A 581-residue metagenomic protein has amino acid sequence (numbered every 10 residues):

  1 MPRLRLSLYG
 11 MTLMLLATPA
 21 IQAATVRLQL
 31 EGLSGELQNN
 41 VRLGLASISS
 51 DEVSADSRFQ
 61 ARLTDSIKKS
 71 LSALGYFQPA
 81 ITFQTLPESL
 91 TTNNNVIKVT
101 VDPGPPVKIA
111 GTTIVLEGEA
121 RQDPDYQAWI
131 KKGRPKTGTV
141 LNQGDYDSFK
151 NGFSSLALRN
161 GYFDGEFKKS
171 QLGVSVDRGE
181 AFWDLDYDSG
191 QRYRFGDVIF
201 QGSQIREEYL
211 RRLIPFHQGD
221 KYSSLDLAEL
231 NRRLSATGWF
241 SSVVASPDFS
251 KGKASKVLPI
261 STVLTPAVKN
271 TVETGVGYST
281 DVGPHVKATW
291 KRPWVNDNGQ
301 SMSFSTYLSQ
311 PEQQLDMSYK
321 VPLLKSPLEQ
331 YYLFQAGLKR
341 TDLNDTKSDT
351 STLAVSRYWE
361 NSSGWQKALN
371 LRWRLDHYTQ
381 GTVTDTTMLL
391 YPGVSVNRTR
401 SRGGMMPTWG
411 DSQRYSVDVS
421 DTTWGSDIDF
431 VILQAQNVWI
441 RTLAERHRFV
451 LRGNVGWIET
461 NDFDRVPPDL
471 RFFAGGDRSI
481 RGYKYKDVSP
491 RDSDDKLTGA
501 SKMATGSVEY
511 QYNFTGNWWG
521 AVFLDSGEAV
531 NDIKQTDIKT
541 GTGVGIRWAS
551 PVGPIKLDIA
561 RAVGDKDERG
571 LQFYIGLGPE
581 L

Functional and structural regions predicted by a protein language model:
M1-G10: Bacterial N-terminal signal peptides that target proteins for export
A17-A20: N-terminal signal peptide c-region/cleavage motif recognized by signal peptidases
A23-E36, A46-T280, T289, S303-V321 (+1 more regions): Periplasmic polypeptide-binding modules associated with outer-membrane biogenesis and secretion
L116, F200-Q204, T280, D349-A354 (+5 more regions): Flexible, surface-exposed loop regions and adjacent strand-edge segments of Gram-negative outer-membrane beta-barrel
E119-P124, S223-R414, R441, R478-G482 (+3 more regions): Gram-negative/organellar outer-membrane beta-barrel architecture
Q218, E273-S279, S305-Y307, G425-I428 (+4 more regions): Short, contiguous acidic/charged loop-to-helix segments that flank catalytic cores in large enzymes
A236, H377-D385, L389-F514, V522-S526 (+2 more regions): C-terminal outer-membrane beta-barrel translocator/porin domains of Gram-negative envelope proteins and their
G527, N531, Q535-I555, I559 (+2 more regions): C-terminal structured "cap/appendage" subdomains that terminate the fold
